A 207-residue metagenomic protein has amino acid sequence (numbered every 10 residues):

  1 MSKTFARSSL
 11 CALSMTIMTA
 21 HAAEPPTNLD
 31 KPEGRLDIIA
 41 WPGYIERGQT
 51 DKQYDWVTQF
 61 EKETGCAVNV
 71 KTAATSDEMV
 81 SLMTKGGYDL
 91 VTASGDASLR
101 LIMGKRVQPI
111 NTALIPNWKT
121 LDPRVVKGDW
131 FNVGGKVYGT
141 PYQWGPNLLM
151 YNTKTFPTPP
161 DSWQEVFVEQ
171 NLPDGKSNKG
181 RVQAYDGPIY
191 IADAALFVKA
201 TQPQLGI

Functional and structural regions predicted by a protein language model:
M1, M15-M18, M79, M83 (+2 more regions): Detector for methionine-enriched segments
M1-R35: Short, low-complexity disordered leader/linker segments with a strong preference for bacterial N-terminal type II
S2-S14, S76, S81, D89 (+4 more regions): Generic serine detector
K3-F5, P25, W56, V126 (+1 more regions): Hydrophobic alpha-helical context, especially transmembrane and signal-peptide helices
S14, D30, F60-K62, P141 (+1 more regions): A generic structural signal for short, solvent-exposed coil/turn residues that cap or connect secondary-structure
S14-I17, E61, E169-Q170, T201: Generic hydrophobic, helix-prone segments enriched in Leu/Val/Ile
A23-L101: Early extracytoplasmic/lumenal segment of secretory-pathway proteins
W41, E46-K52, T92-I207: Extracytoplasmic ligand-binding site segments that recognize negatively charged/polar headgroups
